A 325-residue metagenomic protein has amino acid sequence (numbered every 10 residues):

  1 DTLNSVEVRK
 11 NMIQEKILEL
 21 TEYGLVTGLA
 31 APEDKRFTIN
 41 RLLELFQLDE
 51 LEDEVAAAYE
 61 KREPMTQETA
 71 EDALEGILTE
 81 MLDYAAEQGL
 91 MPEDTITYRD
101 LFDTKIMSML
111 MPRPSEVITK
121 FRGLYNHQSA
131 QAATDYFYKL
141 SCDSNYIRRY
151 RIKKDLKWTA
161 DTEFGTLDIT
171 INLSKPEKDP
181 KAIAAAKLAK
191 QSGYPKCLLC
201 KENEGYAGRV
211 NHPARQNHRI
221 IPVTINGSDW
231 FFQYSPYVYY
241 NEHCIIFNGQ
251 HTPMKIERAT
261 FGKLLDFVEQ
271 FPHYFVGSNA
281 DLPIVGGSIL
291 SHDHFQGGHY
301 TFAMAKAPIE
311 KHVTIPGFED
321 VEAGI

Functional and structural regions predicted by a protein language model:
N4-I246, Q250-P253: Active-site microenvironments that recognize anionic phosphate/pyrophosphate groups
I171, Y234, S278, G297-H299: Hydrophobic side chains in beta-strands
A214-Q216, N279-L282: Short acidic (Asp/Glu) patches
N217-R219, G249-V276: Helical scaffold of the NTase/Pol beta-like nucleotidyltransferase catalytic core
Y234, D266, V285-G286: Short, flexible, glycine/charge-rich loop motifs used to bind or transfer phosphoryl groups or to couple energy/partner
E242-N248, V285-F302: Histidine-centered divalent-metal-coordination microenvironment in nucleic-acid enzymes
K255, F275-V276, L282-S288, H299-I325: Conserved His + Asp/Glu catalytic blocks
